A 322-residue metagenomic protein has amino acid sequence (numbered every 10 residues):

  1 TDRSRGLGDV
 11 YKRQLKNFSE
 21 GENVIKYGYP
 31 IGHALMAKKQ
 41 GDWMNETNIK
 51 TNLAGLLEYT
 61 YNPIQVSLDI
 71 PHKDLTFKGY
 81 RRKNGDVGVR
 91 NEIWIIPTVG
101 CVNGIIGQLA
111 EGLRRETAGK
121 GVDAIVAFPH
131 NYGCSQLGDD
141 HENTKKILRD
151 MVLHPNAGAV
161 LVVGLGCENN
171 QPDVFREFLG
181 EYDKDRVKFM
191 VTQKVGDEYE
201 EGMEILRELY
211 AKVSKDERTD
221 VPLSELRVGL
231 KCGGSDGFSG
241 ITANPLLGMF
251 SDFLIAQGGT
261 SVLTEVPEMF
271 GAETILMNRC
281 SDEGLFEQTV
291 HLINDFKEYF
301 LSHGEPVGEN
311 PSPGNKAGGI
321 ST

Functional and structural regions predicted by a protein language model:
T1-Y11: Single conserved hydrophobic/aromatic residue that forms the stacking wall/gate of nucleotide- or nucleobase-binding
D9-Y61, Q65: Beta-strand/loop-dominated core regions that host nucleotide or nucleotide-derived cofactor-binding catalytic loops
P63-T322: Buried, small/hydrophobic-residue-enriched core segments of structured protein domains
